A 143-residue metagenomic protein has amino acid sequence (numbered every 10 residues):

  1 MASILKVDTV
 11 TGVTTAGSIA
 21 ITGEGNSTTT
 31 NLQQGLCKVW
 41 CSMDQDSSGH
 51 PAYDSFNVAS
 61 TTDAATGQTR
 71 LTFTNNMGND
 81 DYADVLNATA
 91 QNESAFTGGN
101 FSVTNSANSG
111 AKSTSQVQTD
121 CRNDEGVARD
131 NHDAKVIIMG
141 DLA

Functional and structural regions predicted by a protein language model:
S3, T11-N79, N123-A143: Extracellular receptor-binding modules and their adjoining Ser/Thr/Gly/Asp/Asn-rich linkers
N76-A90: Short, surface-exposed, low-complexity cationic segments
T89, E93-A143: Extracellular jelly-roll beta-sandwich "head" domains, especially the C-terminal globular C1q domain
